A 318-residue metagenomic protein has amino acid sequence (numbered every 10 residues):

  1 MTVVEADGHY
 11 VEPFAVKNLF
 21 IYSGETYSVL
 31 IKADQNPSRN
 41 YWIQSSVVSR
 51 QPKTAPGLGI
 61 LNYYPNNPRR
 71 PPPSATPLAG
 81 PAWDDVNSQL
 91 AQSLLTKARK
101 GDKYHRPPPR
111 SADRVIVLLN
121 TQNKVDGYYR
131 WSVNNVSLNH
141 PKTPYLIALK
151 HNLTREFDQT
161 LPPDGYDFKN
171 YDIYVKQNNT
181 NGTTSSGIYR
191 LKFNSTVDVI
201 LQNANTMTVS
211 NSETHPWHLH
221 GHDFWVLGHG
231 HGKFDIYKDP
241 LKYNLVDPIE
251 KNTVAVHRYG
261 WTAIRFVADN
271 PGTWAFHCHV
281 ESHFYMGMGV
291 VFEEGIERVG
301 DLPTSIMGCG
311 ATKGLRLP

Functional and structural regions predicted by a protein language model:
M1-D113, V117, T121, Y128-H140 (+1 more regions): Histidine- and aromatic-rich segments of cupredoxin/plastocyanin-like copper-binding domains
M1-G8, Q159, G165-I173, G187-I188 (+1 more regions): Intrinsic, low-complexity N-terminal interaction/targeting segments
V11-A15, N181-S186, D247-E250, Y259: Active-site-adjacent structural elements in folded domains
N18-R69, T206-V209, E213-W217, F224 (+1 more regions): Extracellular/periplasmic metallocenter environments
T26-S28, D113-V117, T184-S186, N194-D198 (+1 more regions): Intrinsic-disorder/low-complexity, polar/charged segments enriched in Ser/Thr/Lys/Arg/Asp/Glu/Gln
N135, N152, N178-N181, N194 (+1 more regions): N-linked glycosylation sites
D164-T196, T208: N-terminal edge beta-strand
I200-N205: Asparagine-centered strand-capping/turn motif at beta-strand->loop junctions
